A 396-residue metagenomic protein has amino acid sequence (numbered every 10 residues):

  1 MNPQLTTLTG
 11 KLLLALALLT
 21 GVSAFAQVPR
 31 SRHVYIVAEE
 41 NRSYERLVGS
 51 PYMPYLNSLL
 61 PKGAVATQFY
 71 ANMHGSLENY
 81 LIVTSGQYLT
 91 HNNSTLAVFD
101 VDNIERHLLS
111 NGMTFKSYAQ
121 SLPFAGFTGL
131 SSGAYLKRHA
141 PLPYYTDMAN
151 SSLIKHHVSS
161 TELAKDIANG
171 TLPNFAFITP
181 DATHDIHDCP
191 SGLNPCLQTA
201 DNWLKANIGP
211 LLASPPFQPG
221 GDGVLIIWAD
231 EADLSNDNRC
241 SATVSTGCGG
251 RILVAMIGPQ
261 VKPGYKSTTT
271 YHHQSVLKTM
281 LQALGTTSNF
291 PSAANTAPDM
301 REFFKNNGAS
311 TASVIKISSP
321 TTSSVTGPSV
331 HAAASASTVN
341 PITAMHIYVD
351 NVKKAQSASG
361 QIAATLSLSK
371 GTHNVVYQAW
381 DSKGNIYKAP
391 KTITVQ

Functional and structural regions predicted by a protein language model:
N2-L13: Bacterial N-terminal signal peptides that target proteins for export
P3, T20, Q68, T90-H91 (+1 more regions): Short, intrinsically disordered/low-complexity patches at protein termini and at juxtamembrane boundaries
P3-Q4, K62, K383: Absolute N-terminal positional cue centered near the fourth residue
G10, V28, Q218, S359 (+1 more regions): Generic hydrophobic alpha-helical membrane-segment signal
K11-G21: Bacterial N-terminal signal peptides
A26-S313: N-terminal pro-sequences and low-complexity stem/linker regions of secreted or lumenal proteins
A312-Q396: Long, low-complexity serine/threonine/glycine- and acidic-rich segments characteristic of extracellular
